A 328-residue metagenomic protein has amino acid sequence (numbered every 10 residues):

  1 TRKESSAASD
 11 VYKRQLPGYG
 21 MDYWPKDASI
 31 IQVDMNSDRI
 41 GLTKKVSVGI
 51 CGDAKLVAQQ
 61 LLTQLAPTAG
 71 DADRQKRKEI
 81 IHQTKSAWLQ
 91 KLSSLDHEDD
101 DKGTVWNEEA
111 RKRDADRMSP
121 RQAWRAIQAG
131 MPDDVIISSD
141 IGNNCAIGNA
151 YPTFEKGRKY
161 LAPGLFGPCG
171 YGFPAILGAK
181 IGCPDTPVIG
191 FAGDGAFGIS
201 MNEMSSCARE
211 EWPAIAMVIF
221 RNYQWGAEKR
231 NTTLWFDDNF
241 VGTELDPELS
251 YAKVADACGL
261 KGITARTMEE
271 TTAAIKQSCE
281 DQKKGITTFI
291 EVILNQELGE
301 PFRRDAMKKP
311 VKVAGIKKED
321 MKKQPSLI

Functional and structural regions predicted by a protein language model:
T1-Y12: Single conserved hydrophobic/aromatic residue that forms the stacking wall/gate of nucleotide- or nucleobase-binding
K13-Q15, D116-M118, A196-I199, E269: Active-site glycine- and acidic-residue-rich loops that bind and position anionic ligands or nucleotide-like cofactors
G20-D27, A208-E211: Short, conserved loop/helix-junction motifs that constitute active-site signature segments in enzyme catalytic cores
D34-R39: Short, polar loop motifs at secondary-structure junctions
I40, K44-T84: Terminal amphipathic helices with adjacent charged low-complexity linkers/tails
G41-T43, G49-C51, K55-Q59, A146-I328: Thiamine diphosphate
A69-G70, R74-D116, D305-I328: Conserved acidic/glycine
S86-C183: Active-site diphosphate/adenylate-binding microenvironment
